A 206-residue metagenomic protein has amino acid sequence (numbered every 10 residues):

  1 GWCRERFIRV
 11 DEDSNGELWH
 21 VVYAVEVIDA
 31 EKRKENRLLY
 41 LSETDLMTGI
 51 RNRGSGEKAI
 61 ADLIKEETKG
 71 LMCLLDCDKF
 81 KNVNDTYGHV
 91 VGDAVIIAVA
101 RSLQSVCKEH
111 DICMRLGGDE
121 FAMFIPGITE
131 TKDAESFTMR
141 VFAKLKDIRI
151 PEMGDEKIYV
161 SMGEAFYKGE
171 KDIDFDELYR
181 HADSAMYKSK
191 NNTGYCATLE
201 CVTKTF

Functional and structural regions predicted by a protein language model:
G1, E17-W19, D29-E35, L39 (+3 more regions): Inter-domain helical "communication" segments and dimerization helices that couple sensory or membrane-embedded modules
W2-D11, N15-L46, G54-I64, R115: Signal-transducing coiled-coil linker helices
E26-V27, L75, P126: PAS-associated C-terminal
E31, T138, M153-G154, Y159 (+2 more regions): Catalytic-core segments of nucleotide cyclases and related cyclic-nucleotide turnover enzymes
L39-E43, N52-L71, D78-K108, M114-G118 (+4 more regions): Conserved long alpha-helical elements within nucleotide-processing catalytic cores of c-di-GMP signaling and class III
L75, F121, V160-E164: A structural signal for short, well-ordered beta-strand segments
D85, F124-T129, K146, Y167-K168: Residue-level recognition of strand-loop junctions within catalytic nucleotide-signaling folds
S105-H110, F142-D155, K188: Short catalytic/binding micro-motifs of nucleotide second-messenger systems
